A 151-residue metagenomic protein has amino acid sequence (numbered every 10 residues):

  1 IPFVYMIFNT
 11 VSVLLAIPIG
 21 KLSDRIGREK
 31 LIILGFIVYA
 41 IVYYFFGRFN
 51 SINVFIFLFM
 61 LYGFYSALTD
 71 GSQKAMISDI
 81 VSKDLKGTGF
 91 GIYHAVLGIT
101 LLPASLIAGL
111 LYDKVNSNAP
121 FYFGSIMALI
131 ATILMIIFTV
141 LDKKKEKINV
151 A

Functional and structural regions predicted by a protein language model:
I1-V11: Loop-to-transmembrane helix entry
N9-I17, G98-L102: Residue-level signature of mid-helix packing/kink "hotspots" within the transmembrane helices of 12-pass Major
L15-G27, Y112-D113: Helix-to-loop junctions at the C-terminal end of transmembrane segments in multipass secondary transporters
K30-F45: Structural signature of the two symmetry-related core transmembrane helices
G47-L58: Helix-loop junctions at membrane interfaces in 12-TM secondary transporters
L68-V81: Intracellular juxtamembrane helix-capping segments at the cytosolic ends of symmetry-related transmembrane helices
K83-I92: Loop-to-transmembrane helix entry/capping segments in MFS-fold secondary transporters and related SLC/MFSD carriers
L110-M127: A membrane-interface helix-boundary motif in multi-pass transporters
